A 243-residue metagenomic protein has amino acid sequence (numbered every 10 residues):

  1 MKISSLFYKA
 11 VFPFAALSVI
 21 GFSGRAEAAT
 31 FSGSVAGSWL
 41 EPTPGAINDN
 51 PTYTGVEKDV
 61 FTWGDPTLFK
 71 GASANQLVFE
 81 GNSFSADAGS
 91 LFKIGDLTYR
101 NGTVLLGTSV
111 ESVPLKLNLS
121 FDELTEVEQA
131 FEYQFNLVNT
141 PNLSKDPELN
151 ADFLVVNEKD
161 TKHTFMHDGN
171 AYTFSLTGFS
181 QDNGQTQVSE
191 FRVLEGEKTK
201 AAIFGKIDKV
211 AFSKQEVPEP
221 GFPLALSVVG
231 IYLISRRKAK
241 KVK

Functional and structural regions predicted by a protein language model:
K2-F12: Bacterial N-terminal signal peptides that target proteins for export
V11-G21: Bacterial N-terminal signal peptides
F22-A28: Sec/Tat signal peptide C-region and signal peptidase I cleavage site
A26, R237-K238: Positively charged, low-complexity intrinsically disordered regions
A29-E216: Mature extracellular "passenger" or substrate-interacting domains of secreted, surface-exposed proteins
P218-R236: A short, hydrophobic C-terminal helix/tail in secreted or cell-surface proteins
A239-K243: Short, charged juxtamembrane terminal tails flanking transmembrane helices
